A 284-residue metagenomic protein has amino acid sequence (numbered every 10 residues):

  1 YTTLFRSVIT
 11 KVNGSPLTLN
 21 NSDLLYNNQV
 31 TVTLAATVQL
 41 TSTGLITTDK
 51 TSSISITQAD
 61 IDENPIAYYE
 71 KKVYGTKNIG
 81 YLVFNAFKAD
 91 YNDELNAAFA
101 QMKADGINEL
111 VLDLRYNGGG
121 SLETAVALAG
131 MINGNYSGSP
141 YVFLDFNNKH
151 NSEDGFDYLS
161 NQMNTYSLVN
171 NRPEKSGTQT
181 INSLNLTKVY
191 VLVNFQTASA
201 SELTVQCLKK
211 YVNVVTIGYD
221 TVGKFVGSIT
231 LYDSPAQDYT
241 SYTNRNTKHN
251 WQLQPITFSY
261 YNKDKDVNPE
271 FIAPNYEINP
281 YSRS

Functional and structural regions predicted by a protein language model:
Y1-L4: Short, small-residue-biased leader/transition segments that mark boundaries at the very start of proteins
R6-I9: Loop/turn positions that initiate beta-strands
V12-N13: Residue-level recognition of conserved beta-strand edge/terminus positions
P16-I107: C-terminal, low-ordered peptide segments at domain boundaries
V38, Y116-G119: Short, internal active-site loops enriched in acidic
I79-L82, A86-A97, Q101-E109, G118-S284: C-terminal "post-core" interaction segments
